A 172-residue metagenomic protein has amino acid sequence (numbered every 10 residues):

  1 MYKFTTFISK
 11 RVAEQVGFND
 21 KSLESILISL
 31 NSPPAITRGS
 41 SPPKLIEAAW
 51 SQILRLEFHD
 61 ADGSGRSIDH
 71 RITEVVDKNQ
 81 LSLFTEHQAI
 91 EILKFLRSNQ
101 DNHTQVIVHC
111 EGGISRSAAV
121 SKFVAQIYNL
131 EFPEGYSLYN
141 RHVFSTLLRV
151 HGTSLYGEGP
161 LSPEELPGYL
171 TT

Functional and structural regions predicted by a protein language model:
Y2-K3: Short Lys/Arg-enriched alpha/beta "domain-start" segment
K10-H103: Cysteine-based protein phosphatase catalytic domain of the PTP/DSP
S29, R55, Q100, V108-H109 (+2 more regions): Residue-level signal for functionally critical sites in structured catalytic/ligand-binding pockets
A89, L93, A118-S121, F144: Short amphipathic alpha-helical surface patches that serve as generic macromolecular interface elements
Q100-Y128, F132: Catalytic cysteine-centered active loop of the rhodanese-like fold, especially the PTP/DSP P-loop
K122, Q126-T172: Cysteine-dependent PTP/DSP-like catalytic domain, specifically the C-terminal lobe
